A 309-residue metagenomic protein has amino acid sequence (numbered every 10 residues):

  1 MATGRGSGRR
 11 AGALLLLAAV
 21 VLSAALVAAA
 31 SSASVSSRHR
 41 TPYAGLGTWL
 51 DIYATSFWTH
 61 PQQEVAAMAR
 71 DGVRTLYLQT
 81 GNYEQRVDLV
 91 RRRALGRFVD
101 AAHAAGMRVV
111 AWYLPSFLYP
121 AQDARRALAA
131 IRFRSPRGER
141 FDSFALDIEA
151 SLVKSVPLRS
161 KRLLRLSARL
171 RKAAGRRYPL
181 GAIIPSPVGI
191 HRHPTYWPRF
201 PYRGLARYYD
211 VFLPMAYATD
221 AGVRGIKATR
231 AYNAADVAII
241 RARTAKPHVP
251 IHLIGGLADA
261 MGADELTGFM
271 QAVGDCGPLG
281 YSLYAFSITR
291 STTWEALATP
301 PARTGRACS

Functional and structural regions predicted by a protein language model:
A33-M68, P115, L257-A258: Boundary/entry segment of secreted carbohydrate-active catalytic domains
L46-L50, L76-L78, V109-W112, F144-L146 (+4 more regions): Hydrophobic faces of well-ordered beta-strands that scaffold small-molecule active sites in alpha/beta enzyme cores
T48-Y53, R108-P120, L163-R199, P247-A260: Aromatic-lined carbohydrate-recognition surfaces of secreted/lumenal glycan-active proteins
A54-R70, P120-R137, H193-L205, G262-A272: Short, acidic/polar
Y77-E84, A130-S160, S282: Active-site groove signature of glycoside hydrolases
L78-L114, K154-A182: Aromatic-lined substrate-binding rim segments of carbohydrate-active enzymes
A168, K172, R176-L180, P201-D259: Glycoside hydrolase catalytic-domain groove-lining segments
Y209, P214-V223, P247-S309: Substrate-binding cleft of secreted/luminal carbohydrate-active enzymes
